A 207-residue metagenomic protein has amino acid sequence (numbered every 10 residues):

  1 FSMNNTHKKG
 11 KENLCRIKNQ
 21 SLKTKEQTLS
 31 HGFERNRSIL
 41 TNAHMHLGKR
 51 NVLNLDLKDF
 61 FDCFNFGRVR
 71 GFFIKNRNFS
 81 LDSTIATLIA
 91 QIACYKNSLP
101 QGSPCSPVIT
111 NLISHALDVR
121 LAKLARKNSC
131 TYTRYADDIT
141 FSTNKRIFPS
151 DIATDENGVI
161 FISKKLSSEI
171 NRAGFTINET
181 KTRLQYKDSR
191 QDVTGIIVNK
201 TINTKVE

Functional and structural regions predicted by a protein language model:
S2, L14, D59-F61, I147 (+1 more regions): Residues that cap or initiate secondary-structure elements
S2-N54: Active-site-proximal segment of RNA-dependent polymerases
N4-K8, G67, T87, Q191: Non-catalytic, well-ordered alpha-helical scaffold segments
S21-L22, R77-L81, I202-T204: Glycine-rich loops and low-complexity Gly/Arg-rich segments that provide flexible linkers or classic glycine-based
S38, D82, K205-E207: Helix N-terminus capping/helix-initiation residues
N42-A136, T140-K187, I196: Conserved polymerase palm-domain catalytic core
D192-E207: Active-site and adjacent loop segments of nucleotide-processing enzymes that use two-metal-ion phosphate chemistry
